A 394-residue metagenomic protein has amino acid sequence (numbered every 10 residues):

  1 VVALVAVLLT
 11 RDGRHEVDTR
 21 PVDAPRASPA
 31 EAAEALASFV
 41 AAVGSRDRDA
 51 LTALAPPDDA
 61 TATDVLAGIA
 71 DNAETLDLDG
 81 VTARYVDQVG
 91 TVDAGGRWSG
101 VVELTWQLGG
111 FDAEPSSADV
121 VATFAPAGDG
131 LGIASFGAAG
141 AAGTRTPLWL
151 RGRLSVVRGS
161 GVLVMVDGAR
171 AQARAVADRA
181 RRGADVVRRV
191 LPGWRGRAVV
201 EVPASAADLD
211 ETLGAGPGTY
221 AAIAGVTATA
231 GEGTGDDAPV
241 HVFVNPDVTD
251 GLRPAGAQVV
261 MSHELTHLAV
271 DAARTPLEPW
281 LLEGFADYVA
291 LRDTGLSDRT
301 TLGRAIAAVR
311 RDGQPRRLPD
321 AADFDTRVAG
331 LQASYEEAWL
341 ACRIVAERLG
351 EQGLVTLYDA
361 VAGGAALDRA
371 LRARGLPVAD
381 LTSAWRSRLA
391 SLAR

Functional and structural regions predicted by a protein language model:
V2-S45: Short, low-complexity N-terminal intrinsically disordered segments enriched in polar/charged residues
P25-A33, G44, A113, S117 (+9 more regions): Solvent-exposed, acidic/flexible segments
F39-T52, L349: Short helix-adjacent coil turns
R48-G95: Short solvent-exposed beta->alpha transition segments
A94-W106: A short hydrophobic beta-strand element
T105-R153: Short beta-strand edge/turn micro-motifs at domain boundaries
V157-E278, A308: Juxtacatalytic substrate-recognition/specificity segment
T229-E232, G256, A272-R394: Acidic/His/Gly-enriched intrinsically disordered linker/tail segments that often contain short helix/coil "MoRF-like"
